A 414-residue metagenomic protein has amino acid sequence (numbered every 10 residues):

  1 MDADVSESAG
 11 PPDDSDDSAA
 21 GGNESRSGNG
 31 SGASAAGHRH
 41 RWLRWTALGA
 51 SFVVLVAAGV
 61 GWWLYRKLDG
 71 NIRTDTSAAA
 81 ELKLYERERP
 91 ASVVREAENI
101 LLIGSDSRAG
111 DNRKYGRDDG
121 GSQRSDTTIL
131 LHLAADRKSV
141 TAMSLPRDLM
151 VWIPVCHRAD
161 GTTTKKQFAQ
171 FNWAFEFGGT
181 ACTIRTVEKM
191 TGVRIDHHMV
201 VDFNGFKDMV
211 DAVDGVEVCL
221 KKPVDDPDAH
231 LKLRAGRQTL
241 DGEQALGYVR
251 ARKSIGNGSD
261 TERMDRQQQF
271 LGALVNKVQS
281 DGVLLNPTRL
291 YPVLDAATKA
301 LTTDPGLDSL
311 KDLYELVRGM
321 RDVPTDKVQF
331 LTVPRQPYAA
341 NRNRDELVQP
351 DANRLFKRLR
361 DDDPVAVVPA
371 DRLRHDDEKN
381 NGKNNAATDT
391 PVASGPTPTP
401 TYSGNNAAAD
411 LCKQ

Functional and structural regions predicted by a protein language model:
D2-Q414: Non-catalytic, solvent-exposed segments at the cell envelope interface
